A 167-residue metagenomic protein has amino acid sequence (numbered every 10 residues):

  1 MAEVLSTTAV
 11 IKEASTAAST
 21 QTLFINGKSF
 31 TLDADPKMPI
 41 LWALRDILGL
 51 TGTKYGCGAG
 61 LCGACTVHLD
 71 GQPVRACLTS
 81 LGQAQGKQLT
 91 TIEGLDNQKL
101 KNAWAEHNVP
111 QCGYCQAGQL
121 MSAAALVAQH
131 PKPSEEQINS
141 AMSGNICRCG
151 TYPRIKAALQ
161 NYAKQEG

Functional and structural regions predicted by a protein language model:
A2-G167: Signature of N-terminal electron-transfer/Fe-S-associated modules in redox systems
